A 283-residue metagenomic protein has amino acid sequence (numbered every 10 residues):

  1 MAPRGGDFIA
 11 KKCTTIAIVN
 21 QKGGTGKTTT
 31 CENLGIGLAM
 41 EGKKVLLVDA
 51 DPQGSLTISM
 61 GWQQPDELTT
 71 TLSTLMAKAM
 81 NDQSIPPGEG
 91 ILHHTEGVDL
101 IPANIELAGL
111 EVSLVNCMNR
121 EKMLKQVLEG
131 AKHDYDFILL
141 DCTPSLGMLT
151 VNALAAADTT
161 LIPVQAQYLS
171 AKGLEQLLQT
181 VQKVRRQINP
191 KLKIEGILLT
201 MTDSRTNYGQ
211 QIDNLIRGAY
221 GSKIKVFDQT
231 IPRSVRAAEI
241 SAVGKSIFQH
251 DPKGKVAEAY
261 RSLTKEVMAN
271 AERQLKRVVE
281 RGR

Functional and structural regions predicted by a protein language model:
M1-R283: P-loop NTP-binding core
